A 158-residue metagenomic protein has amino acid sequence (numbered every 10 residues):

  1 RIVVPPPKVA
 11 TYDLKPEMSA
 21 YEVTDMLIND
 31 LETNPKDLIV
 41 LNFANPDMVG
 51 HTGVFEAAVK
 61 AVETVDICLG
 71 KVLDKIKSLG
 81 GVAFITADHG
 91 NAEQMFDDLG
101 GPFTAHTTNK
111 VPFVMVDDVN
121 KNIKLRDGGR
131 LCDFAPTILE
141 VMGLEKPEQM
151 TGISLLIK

Functional and structural regions predicted by a protein language model:
R1-K158: Feature captures the catalytic ectodomains and active-site-proximal regions of enzymes that hydrolyze or transfer
